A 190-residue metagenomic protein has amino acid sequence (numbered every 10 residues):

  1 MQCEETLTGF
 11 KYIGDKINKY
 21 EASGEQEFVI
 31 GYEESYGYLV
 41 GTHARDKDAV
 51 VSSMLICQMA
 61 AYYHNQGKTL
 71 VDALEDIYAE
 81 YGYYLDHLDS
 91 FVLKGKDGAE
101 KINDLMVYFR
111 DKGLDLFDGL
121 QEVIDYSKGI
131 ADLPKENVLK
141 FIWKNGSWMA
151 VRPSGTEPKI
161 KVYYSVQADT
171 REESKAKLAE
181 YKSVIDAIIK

Functional and structural regions predicted by a protein language model:
M1-R152, K159-Y163, T170-K175, K182-K190: Phosphate-binding and adjacent anionic-ligand microenvironments
